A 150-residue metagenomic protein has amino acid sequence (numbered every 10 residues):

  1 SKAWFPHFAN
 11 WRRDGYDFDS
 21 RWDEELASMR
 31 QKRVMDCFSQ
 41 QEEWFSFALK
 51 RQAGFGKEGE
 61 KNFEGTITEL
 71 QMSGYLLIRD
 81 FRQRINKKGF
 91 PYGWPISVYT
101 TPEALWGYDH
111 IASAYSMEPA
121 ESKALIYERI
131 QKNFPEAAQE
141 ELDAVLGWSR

Functional and structural regions predicted by a protein language model:
S1-R150: Long, low-complexity intrinsically disordered regions
